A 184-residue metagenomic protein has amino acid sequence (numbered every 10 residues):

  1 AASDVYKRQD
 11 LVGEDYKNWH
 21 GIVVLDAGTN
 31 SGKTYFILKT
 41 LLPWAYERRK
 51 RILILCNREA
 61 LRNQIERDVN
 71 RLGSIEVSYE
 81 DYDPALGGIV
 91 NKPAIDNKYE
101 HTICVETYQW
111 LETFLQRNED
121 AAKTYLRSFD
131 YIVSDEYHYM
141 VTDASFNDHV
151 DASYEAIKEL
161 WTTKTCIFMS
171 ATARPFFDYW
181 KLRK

Functional and structural regions predicted by a protein language model:
A1-Y6: Short, small-residue-biased leader/transition segments that mark boundaries at the very start of proteins
W19-I37: Walker A/P-loop
D26-S31, E136-Y139, S153-W180: Conserved helicase ATPase motor motifs in RecA-like P-loop NTPase domains
F36, L41, R49-R71: Conserved Walker A/P-loop ATP-binding site and its immediately adjacent core in helicase/helicase-like ATPase domains
R58, E106-W110, M169-A173: A short beta-strand-to-loop transition that corresponds to the Sensor-1 phosphate-sensing loop of AAA+ P-loop ATPases
L72-Q116: Inter-Walker segment of RecA-like/P-loop motor cores
E100-I103, F129-Y131, T162-I167: Loop/turn-to-beta-strand initiation segments
K123-I157: SF2 helicase catalytic motif II
